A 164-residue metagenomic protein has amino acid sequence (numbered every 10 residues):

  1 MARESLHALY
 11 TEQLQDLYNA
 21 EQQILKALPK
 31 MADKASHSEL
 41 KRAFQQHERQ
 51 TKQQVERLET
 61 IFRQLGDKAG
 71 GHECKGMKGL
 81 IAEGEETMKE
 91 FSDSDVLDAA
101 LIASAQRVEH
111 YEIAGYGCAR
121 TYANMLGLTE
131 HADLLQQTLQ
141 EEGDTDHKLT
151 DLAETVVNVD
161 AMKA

Functional and structural regions predicted by a protein language model:
M1-A164: Amphipathic alpha-helical hairpins
